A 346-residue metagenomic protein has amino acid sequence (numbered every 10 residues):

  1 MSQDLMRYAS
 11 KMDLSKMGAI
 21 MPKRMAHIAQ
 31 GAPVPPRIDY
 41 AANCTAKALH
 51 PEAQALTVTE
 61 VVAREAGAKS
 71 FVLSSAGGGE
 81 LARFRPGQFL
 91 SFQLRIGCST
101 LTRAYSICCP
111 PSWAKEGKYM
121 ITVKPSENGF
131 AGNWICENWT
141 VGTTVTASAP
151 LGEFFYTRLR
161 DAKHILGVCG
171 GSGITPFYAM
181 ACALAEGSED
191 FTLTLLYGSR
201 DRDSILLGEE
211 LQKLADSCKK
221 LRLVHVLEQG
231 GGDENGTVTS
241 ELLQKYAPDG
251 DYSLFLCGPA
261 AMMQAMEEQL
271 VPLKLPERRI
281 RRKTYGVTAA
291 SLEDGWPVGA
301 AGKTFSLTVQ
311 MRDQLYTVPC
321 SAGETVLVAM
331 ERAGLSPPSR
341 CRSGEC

Functional and structural regions predicted by a protein language model:
M1-K11, N128, G132-M311, L315 (+1 more regions): FNR/FR-type flavoprotein reductase catalytic core
M1-P35, K124: Helix-rich terminal scaffold detector
Y40-T144, S148, K163-H164, S199-D201 (+2 more regions): Ferredoxin-reductase
G67, L101, K303-F305, Q314 (+1 more regions): A generic structural signal for well-ordered coil/turn residues at beta-strand boundaries that shape enzyme active-site
P319-C320, E324-E345: Immediate flanking context of iron-sulfur cluster ligation sites
